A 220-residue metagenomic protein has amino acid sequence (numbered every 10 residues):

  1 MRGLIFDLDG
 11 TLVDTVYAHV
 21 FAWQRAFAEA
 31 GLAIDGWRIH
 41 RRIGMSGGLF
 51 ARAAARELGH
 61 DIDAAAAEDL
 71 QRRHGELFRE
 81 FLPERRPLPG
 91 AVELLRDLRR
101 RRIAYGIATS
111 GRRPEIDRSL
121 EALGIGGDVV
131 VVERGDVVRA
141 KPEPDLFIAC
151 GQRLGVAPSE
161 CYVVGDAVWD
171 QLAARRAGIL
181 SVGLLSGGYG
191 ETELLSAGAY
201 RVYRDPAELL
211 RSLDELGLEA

Functional and structural regions predicted by a protein language model:
M1-H40: Active-site neighborhood of HAD-like aspartate-dependent phosphohydrolases
M1-R2, A65, R99, R113-A220: Asp-based, Mg2+/Mn2+-dependent phosphohydrolase catalytic module
A18, M45-S46, R86-G90, G111 (+3 more regions): Short beta->alpha linker loops
H19, I43-F50, L70-H74, R112 (+1 more regions): Hydrophobic/aromatic residues within well-ordered alpha-helical segments
A26, S46-I62, S119, C150-G151: Helix-loop "lid/cap" segments that line or gate small-molecule binding pockets
L32-H40, H60-L70, G127-D128, P158: Short, surface-exposed acidic
R79-I107, R113-D117, P144: Short, acidic loop-to-helix structural element flanking the phosphoryl-transfer center in phosphate-processing enzymes
